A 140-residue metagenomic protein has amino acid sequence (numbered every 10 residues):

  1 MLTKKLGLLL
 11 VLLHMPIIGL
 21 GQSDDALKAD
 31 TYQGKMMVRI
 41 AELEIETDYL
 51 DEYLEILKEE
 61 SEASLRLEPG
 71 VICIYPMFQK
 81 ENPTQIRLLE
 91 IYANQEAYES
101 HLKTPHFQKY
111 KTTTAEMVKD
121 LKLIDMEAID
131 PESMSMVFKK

Functional and structural regions predicted by a protein language model:
M1-G7: Bacterial N-terminal signal peptides that target proteins for export
V11-G19: Hydrophobic h-region of N-terminal signal peptides that target proteins for export in Gram-negative bacteria
L20-M36, Y75-N82, K111-K140: Glycine-rich beta-strand-turn "strand-cap" elements at beta-sheet edges
D24, A63-C73, I91-D125: An amphipathic, aromatic/His-enriched active-site/gating alpha helix that lines ligand/cofactor pockets
T31-E59, A63: N-terminal targeting signals for Sec/Tat export/insertion, comprising classic cleavable signal peptides
M36-E44, C73-L102, K140: Short, well-ordered beta-strand segments in beta-rich or mixed alpha/beta enzyme and ligand-binding folds
D48, E59, E81-P83, A93 (+3 more regions): Short alpha-helical
